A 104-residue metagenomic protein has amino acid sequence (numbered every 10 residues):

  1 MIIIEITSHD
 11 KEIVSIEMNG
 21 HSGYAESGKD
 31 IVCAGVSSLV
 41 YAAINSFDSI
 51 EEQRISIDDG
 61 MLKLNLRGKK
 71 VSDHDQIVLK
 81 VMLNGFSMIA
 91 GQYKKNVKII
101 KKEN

Functional and structural regions predicted by a protein language model:
M1-I31, Y41-N104: N-terminal intrinsically disordered, cationic/polar leader segments that include organellar targeting peptides
V32-V36: Short, conserved glycine- and acidic-residue-centered signature motifs in active-site or ligand-binding loops
